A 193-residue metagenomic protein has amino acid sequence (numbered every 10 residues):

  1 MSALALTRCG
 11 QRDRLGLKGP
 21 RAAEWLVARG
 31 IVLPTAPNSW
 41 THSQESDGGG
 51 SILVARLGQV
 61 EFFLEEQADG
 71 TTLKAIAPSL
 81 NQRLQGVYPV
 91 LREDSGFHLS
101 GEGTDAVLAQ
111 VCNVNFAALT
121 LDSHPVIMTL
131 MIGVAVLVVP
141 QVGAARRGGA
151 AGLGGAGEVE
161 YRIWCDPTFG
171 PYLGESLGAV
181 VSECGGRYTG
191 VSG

Functional and structural regions predicted by a protein language model:
M1-G193: Basic, glycine/lysine-rich polyanion-binding surfaces/domains
